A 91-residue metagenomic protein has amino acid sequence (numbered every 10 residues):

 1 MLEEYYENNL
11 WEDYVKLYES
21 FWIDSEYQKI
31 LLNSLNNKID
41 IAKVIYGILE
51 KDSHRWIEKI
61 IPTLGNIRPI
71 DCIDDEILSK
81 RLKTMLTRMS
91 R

Functional and structural regions predicted by a protein language model:
M1-R91: Non-transmembrane "mature" sequence context
